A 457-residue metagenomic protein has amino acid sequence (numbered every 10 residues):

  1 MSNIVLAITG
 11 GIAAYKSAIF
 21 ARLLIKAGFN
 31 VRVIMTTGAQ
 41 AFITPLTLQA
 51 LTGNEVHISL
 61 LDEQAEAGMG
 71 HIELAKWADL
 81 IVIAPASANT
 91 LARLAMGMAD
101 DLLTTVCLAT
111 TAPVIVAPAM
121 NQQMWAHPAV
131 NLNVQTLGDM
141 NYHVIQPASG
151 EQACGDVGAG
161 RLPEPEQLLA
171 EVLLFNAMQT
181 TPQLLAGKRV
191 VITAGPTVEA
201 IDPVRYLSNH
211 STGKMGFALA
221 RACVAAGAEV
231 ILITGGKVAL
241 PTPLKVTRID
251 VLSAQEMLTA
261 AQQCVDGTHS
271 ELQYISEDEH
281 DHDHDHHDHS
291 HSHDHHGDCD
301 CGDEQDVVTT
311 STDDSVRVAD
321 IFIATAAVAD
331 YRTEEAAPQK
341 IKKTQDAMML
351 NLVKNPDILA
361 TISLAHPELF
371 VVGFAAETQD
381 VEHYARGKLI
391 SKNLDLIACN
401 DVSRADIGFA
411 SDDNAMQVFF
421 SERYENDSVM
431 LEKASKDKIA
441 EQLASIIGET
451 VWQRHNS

Functional and structural regions predicted by a protein language model:
M1-I115, N121-G213, F217-A376, D380-S457: A cross-family phosphate/adenosyl-ligand binding-site feature
